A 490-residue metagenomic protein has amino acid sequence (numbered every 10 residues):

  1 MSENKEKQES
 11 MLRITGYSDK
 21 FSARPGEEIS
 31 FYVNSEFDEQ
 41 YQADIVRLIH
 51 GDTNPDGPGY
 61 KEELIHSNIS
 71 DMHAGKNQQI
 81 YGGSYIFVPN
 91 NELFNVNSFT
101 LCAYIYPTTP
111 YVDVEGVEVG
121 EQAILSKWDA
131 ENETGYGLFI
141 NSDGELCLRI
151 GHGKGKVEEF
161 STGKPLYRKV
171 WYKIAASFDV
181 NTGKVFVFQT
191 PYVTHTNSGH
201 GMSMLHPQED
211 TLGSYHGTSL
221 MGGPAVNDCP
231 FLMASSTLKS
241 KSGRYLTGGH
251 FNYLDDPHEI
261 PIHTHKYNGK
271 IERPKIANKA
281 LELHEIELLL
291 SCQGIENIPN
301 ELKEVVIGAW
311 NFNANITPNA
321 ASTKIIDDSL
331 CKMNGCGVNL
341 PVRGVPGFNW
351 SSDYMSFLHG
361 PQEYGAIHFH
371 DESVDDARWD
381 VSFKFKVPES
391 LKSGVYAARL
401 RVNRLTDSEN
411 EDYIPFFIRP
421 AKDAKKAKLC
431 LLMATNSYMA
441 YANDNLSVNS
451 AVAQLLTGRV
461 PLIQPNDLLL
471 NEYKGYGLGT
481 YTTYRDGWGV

Functional and structural regions predicted by a protein language model:
S2-R13: Proline/serine/threonine-rich low-complexity linkers at boundaries of modular beta-sandwich domains
G16, P25-S30, S35-Q40, H50-S351: Extracellular glycan-associated modules
D38, L48, R343-D371, L405-V490: Aromatic-Pro/Gly-enriched surface loop or interdomain linker that acts as a lid/target-recognition segment
Y41-R47, G394-R399: Beta-strand-rich binding/interaction modules
N68-S84, E363-K384: Aromatic sugar-binding surface patches on proteins that engage polysaccharides or sugar-phosphate polymers
K76-Y81, G394-L400: Short, aromatic- and glycine-rich surface loops/edge beta-strands on solvent-exposed regions
I86-E92, D255-I262, D371, D375-L391: Signal that preferentially marks extracellular ectodomain short beta-strand elements of beta-sandwich modules
K303-V306, S393, A424-L429: Loop/turn elements at helix/coil->beta-strand transitions in domains of secreted/extracellular proteins
